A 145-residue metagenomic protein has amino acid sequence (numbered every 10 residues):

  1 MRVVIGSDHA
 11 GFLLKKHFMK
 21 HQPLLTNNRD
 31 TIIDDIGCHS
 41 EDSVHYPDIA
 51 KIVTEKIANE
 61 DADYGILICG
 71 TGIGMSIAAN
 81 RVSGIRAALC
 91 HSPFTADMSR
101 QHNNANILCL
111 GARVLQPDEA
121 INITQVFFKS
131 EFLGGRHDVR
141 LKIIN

Functional and structural regions predicted by a protein language model:
R2-V3, D61-G65, G84-R86: Short active-site oxyanion
V4-L13, P93-N145: C-terminal binding/interaction regions
L13-K20: N-terminal glycine-rich anion-binding loop in soluble enzyme alpha/beta folds
K20-R29: Intrinsic disorder/low-complexity segments
T31-S43: A short beta-strand-loop structural module common to alpha/beta enzyme folds
I49-L67, T71: Short, structured active-site "lid" loops
K51, E55, I77, D97-R100 (+1 more regions): Alpha-helical segments flanking ligand/cofactor-binding loops in enzyme cores
L67-R113: Mid-chain, well-packed structural core segment of small domains
